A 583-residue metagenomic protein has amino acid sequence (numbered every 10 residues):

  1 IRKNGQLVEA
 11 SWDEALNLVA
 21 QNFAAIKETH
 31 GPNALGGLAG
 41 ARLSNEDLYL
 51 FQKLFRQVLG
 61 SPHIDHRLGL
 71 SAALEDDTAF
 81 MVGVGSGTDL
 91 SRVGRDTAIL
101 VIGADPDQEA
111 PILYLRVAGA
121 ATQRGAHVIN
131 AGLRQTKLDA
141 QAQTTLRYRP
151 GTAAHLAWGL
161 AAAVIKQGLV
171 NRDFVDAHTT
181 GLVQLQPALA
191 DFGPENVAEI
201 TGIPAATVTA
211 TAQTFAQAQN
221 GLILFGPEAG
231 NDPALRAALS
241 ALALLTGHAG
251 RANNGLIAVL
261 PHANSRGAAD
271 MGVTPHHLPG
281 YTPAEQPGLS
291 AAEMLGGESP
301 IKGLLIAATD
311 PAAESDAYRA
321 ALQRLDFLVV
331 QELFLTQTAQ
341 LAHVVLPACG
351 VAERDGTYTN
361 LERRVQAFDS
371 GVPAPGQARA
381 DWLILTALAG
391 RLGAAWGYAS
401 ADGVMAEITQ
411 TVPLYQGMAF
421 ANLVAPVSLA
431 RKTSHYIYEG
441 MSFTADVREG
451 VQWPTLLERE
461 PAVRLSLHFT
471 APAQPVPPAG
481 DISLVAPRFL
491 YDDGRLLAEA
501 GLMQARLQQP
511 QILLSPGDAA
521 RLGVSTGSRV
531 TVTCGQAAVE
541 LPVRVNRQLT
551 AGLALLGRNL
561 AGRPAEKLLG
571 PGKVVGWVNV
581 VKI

Functional and structural regions predicted by a protein language model:
I1-F443, L484, A505-V543: Cofactor-pocket helix-loop regions in the catalytic cores of large enzyme subunits
N422-P571, V580-I583: Long, compositionally biased stretches
V574: Conserved "landmark" site that anchors the functional core of diverse proteins
W577: Extended Lys/Arg-rich polyanion-binding regions
